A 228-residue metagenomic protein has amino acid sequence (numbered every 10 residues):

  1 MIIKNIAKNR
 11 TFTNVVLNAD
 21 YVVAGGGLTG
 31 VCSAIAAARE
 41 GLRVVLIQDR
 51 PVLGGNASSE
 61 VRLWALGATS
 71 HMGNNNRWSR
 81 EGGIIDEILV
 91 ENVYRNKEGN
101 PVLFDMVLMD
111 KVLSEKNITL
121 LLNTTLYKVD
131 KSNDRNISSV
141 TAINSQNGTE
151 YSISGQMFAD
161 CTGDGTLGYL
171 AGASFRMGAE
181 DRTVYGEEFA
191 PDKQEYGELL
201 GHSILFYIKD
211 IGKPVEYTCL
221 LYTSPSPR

Functional and structural regions predicted by a protein language model:
M1-T11: Extended, non-globular alpha-helical segments
K8-R10, V16-N18, A36, L42-R43 (+3 more regions): Conserved N-terminal/central alpha/beta ligand/cofactor-binding core
V16-G26: Beta1/beta-strand and adjacent pyrophosphate-binding region of the FAD-binding site in flavoprotein oxidoreductases
A19, G148-M157: Core beta-strand elements of the Rossmann-like FAD/NAD(P) dinucleotide-binding domain in flavoenzyme oxidoreductases
G30: N-terminal Rossmann-fold NAD(P) dinucleotide-binding loop
S132-Y151: Conserved beta-strand-loop-beta-strand element in the redox core of flavoprotein oxidoreductases
D160-E216: Glycine-rich loop(s) and the adjacent beta-strand/alpha-helix scaffold that form part
Y222-R228: Conserved small/polar residues in nucleotide/adenosyl-binding loops
